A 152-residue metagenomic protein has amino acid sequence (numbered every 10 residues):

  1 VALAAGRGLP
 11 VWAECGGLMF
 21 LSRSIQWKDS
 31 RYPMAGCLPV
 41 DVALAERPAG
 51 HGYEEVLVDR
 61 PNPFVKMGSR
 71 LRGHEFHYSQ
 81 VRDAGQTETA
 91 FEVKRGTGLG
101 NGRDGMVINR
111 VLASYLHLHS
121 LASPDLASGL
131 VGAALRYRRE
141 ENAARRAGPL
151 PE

Functional and structural regions predicted by a protein language model:
V1-P63: Cysteine-nucleophile active-site neighborhood
L44-E152: Amide-donor transfer/coupling interface in amidating biosynthetic enzymes
